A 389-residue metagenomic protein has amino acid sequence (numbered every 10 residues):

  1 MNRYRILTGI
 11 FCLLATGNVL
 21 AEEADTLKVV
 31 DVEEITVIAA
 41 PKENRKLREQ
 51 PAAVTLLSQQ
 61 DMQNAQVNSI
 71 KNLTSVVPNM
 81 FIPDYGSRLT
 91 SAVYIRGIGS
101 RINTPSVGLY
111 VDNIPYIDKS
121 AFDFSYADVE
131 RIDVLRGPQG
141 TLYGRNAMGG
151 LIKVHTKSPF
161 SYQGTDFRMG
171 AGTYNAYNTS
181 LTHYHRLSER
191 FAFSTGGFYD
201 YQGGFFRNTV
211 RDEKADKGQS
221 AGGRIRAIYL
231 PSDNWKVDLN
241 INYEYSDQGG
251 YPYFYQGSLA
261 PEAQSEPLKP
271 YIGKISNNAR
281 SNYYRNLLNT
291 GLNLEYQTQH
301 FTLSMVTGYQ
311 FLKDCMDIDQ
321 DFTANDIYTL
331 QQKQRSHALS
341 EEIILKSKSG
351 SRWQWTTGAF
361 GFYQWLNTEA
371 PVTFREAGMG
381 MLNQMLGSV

Functional and structural regions predicted by a protein language model:
E33-A65, T90-A92, V107: N-terminal periplasmic "start-of-domain" segments of outer-membrane beta-barrel proteins
A40, H155, R168-Y174, F198-D200 (+3 more regions): Outer-membrane beta-barrel pore domains and translocons
V54, M62, L73-T74, I132-G137 (+2 more regions): Non-catalytic regulatory/gating segments with a bias toward low-complexity or hydrophobic composition
K71-I114: Extracytoplasmic beta-strand/coil segments of soluble accessory domains associated with Gram-negative outer-membrane
S91, P105, D118, A127-E130 (+5 more regions): Outer-membrane beta-barrel translocator/receptor signature
D112-P138: Short acidic/polar hinge/loop motifs at secondary-structure boundaries that mediate gating or recognition
S161-Y162, G170, H185-A279, L312-I327 (+1 more regions): Periplasmic-side early beta-strands and strand-to-turn transitions of outer-membrane beta-barrels
K236-N242, R285-D314, L330-V389: Face-selective signature of the C-terminal outer-membrane beta-barrel domain
